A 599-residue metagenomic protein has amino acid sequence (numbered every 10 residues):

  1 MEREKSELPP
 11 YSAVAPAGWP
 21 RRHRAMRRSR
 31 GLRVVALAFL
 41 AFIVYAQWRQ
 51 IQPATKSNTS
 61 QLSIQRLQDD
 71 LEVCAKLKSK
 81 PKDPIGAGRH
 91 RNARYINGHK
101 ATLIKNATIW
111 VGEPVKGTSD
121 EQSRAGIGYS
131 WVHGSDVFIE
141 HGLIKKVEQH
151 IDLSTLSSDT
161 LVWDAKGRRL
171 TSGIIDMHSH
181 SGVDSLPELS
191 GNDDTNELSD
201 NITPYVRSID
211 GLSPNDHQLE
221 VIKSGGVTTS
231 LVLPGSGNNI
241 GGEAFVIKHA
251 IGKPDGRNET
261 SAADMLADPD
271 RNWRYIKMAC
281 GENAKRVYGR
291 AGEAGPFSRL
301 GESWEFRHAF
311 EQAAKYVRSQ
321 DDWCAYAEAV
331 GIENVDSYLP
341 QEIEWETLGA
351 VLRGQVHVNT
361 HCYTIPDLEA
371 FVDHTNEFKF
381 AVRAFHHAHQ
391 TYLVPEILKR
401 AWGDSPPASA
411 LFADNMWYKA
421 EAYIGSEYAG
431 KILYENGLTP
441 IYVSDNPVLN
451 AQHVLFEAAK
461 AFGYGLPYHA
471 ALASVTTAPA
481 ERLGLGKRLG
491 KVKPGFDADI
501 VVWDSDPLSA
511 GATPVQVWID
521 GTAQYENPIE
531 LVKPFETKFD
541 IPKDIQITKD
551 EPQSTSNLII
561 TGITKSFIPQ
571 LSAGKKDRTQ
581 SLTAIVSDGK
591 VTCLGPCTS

Functional and structural regions predicted by a protein language model:
M1-R28: Short, low-complexity, Lys/Arg-enriched N-terminal segments of secretory-pathway carbohydrate enzymes
H23-R30, I43-K76, K80, H90-R94 (+11 more regions): His/Asp/Glu-enriched, well-ordered alpha-helical/loop segment that forms or immediately abuts the divalent-metal
R30-F39, Y45, R49, N215-H389 (+4 more regions): Polyanionic/metal-chelating signatures
W48-Q50, V73-C74, G86-R89, R94-G98 (+3 more regions): Histidine-rich, glycine-flanked metal-binding segment
S57-A87, G98-K100, V515-T579: Extracellular/periplasmic ectodomains of large secreted or surface enzymes and adhesion receptors
K100-T102, S154-I209, S224, L558 (+1 more regions): Replace "His-x-His-based motif
S119-A125, K493-T537: C-terminal cap of metal-dependent C-N hydrolases
E188-L212, I247-K253, Y275-A279, A284 (+1 more regions): Active-site gating loops and adjacent loop-to-helix segments of metal-dependent hydrolytic enzymes
